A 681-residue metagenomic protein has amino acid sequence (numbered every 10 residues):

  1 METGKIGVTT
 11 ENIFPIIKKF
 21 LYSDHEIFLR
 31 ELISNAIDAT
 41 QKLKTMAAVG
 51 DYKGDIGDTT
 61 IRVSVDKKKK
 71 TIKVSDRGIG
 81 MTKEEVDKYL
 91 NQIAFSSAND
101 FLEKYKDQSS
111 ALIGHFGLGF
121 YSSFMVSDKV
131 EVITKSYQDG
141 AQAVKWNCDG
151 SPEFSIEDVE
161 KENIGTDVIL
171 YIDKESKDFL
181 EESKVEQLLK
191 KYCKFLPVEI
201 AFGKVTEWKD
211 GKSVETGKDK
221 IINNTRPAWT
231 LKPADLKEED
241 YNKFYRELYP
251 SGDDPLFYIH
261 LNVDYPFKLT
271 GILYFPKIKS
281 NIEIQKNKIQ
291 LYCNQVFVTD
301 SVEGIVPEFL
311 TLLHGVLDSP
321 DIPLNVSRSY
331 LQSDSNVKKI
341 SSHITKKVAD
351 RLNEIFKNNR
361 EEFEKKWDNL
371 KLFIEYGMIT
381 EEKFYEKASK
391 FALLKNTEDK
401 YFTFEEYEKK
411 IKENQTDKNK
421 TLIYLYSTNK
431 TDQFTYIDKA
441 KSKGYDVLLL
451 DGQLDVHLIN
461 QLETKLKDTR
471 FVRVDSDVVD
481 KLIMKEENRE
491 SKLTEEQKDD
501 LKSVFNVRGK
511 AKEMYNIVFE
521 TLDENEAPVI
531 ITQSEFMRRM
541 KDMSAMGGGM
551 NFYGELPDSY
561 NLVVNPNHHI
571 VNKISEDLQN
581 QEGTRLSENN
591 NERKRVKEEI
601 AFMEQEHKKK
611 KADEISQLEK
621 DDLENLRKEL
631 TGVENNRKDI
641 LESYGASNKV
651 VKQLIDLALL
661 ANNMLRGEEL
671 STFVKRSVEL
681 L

Functional and structural regions predicted by a protein language model:
M1-K174, D178-F179, Q187, K418 (+2 more regions): GHKL (Bergerat-fold) ATPase N-terminal catalytic module, capturing the glycine-rich phosphate-binding loop and acidic
L112, V130-E153, D173-S176, S183-L681: GHKL/Bergerat-fold ATPase module in large chromosome/replication-associated machines
